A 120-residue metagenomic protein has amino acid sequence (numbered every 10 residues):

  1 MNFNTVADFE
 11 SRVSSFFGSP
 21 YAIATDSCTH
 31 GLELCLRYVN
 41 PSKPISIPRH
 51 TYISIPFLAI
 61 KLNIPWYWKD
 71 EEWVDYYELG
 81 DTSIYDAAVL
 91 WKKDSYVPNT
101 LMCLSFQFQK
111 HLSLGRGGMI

Functional and structural regions predicted by a protein language model:
M1-S11, E72: A structural motif shared across PLP-dependent enzymes of the aminotransferase-like
N2, P48, L104: Glycine- and other small-residue-rich loops at beta-strand/loop junctions that grip anionic moieties
A7-I45, I55-K61: Phosphate-binding glycine-rich loop
D8, H30, D70, T82 (+1 more regions): Short, conserved clusters of charged catalytic residues that mark active-site and nucleotide-handling motifs
T25, Y67-K69, F106: Hydrophobic residues at beta-strand termini and immediately following loops that shape nucleotide-binding pockets
R37-D94: PLP-dependent aminotransferase-like
T82-L114: Conserved active-site segment immediately N-terminal to the catalytic lysine that forms the internal aldimine
G118-I120: Short glycine- and hydrophobic/aromatic-rich loop-to-beta-strand nucleating segment in the catalytic cores
